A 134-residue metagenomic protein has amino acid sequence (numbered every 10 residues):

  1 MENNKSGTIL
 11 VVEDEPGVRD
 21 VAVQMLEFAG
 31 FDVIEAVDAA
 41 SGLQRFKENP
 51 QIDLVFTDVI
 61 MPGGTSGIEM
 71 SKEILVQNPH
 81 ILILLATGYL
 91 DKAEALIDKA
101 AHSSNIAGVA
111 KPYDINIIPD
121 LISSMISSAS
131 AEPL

Functional and structural regions predicted by a protein language model:
M1-L10, P16, L75-V76, H80 (+2 more regions): Non-catalytic signal-transmission and effector/linker regions of two-component phosphorelay proteins
P16-I34, I106, M125: Two-component/phosphorelay signaling modules centered on CheY-like receiver
V23, E35-L54: Acidic, metal-coordinating helix/loop segments flanking the phosphotransfer/catalytic sites of two-component signaling
D38-S41, G63-M70: Acidic catalytic/metal-coordinating carboxylates
Q51-D53, V76-L84: His-Asp phosphorelay/catalytic-motif detector in bacterial-type signaling
D58-V59: Active-site residues of response regulator receiver
A86-G88: Hydrophobic/aromatic residues positioned on beta-strands within the core alpha/beta folds
V109-K111: A Lys-centered signature of the CheY-like receiver
